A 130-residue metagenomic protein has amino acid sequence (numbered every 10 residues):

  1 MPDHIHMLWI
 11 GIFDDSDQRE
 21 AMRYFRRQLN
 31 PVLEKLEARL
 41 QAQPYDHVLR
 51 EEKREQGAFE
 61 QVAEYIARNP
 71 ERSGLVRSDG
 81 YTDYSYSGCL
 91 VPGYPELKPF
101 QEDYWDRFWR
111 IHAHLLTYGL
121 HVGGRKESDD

Functional and structural regions predicted by a protein language model:
M1-D130: Short catalytic/metal-binding and nucleic-acid-binding patches
